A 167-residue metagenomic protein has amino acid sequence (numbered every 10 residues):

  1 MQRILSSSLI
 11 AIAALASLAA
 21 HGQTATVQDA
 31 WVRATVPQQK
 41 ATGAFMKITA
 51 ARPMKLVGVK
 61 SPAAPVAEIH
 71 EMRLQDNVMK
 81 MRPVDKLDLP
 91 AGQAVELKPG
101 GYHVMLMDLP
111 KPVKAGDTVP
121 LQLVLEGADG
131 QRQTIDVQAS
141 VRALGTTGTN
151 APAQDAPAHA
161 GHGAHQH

Functional and structural regions predicted by a protein language model:
M1, H21-T24: Absolute protein N-terminus
M1-L9: Bacterial N-terminal signal peptides that target proteins for export
S7, A13-L15, Q138: Compositionally biased, intrinsically disordered low-complexity segments
A14-G22: N-terminal signal peptide c-region/cleavage motif recognized by signal peptidases
T24-H167: Compact, glycine-rich, soluble single-domain proteins
